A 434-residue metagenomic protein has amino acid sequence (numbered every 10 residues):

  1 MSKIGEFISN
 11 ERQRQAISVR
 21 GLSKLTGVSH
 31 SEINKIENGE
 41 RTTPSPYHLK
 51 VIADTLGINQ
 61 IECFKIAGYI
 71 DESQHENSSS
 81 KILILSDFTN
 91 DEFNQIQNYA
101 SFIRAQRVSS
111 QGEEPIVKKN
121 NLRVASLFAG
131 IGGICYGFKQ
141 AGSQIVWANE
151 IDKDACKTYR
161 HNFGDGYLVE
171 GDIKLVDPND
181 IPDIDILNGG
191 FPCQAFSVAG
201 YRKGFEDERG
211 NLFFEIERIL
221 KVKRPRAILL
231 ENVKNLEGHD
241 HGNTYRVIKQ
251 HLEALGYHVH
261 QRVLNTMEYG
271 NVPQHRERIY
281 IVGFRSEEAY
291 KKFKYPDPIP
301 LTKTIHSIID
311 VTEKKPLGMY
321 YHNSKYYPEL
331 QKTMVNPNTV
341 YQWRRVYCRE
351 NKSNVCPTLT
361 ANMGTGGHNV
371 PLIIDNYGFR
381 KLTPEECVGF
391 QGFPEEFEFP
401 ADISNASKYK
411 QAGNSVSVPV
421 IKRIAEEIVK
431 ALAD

Functional and structural regions predicted by a protein language model:
M1-R14: A short, Lys/Arg-rich alpha-helix, primarily the initiator
I8, L22, I33-I36, C63: Conserved hydrophobic/aromatic packing and binding residues within compact polymer-binding modules
G27-T43, K65-Y69: Recognition helix of helix-turn-helix/homeodomain-like DNA-binding domains that insert into the DNA major groove
Y47-E62: DNA major-groove recognition helix of helix-turn-helix/homeodomain DNA-binding modules
D71-E113: Interfacial/linker helices and their anchor residues that mediate assembly or domain coupling
G112-R224, K234-G238, N243-R246: Core alpha/beta nucleotide-donor-binding catalytic domains of modification enzymes
V176-I184, F196-T358: Class I S-adenosyl-L-methionine
K325-D434: C-terminal target-recognition/interaction regions appended to catalytic cores
